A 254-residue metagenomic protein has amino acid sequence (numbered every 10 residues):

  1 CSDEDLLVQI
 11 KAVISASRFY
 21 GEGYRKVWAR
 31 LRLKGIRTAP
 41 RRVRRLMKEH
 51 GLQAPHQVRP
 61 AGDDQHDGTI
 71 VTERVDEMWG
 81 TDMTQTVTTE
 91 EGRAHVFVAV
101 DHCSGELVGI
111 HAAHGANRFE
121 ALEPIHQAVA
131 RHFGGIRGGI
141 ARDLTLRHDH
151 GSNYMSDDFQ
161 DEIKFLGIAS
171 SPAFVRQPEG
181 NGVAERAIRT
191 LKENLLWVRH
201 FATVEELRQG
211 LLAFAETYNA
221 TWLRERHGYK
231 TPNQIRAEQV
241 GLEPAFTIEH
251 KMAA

Functional and structural regions predicted by a protein language model:
C1-M78, Q177-P178, T231-V240: Basic, flexible linker segments flanking DNA-binding modules in nucleic acid-interacting mobile-element proteins
I10, V27, V43, D82 (+11 more regions): Mobile genetic element proteins and their domesticated derivatives, centered on retroelements and DNA transposons
F19, L33, V71-E73, T88-E90 (+3 more regions): Conserved, non-catalytic sequence blocks in retroelement Pol enzymes and Pol-derived host proteins
Y20, I136-R142: Short helix-terminating capping/connector loops at secondary-structure junctions
Q57-A61, R142, L146-H150, K164-V183 (+1 more regions): RNase H-like polynucleotidyl transferase catalytic core
G80-V108, H114-A116: An active-site-proximal beta-strand-loop segment
T88, G92, I110-R137: Active-site beta-loop-alpha junctions of metal-dependent nucleic acid enzymes, especially the RNase H-like/DDE
D157, K164-I168, T190-A254: C-terminal domain-tail junction helix/linker
